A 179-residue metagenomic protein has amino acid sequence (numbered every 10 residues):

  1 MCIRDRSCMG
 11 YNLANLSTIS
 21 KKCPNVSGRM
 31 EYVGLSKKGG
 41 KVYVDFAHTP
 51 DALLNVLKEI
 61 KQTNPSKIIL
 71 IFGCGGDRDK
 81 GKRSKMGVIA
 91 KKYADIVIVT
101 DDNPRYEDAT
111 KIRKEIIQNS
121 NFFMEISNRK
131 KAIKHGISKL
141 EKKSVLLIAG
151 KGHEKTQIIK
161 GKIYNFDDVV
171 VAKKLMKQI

Functional and structural regions predicted by a protein language model:
R4-I179: ATP-dependent carboxylate-amine ligase
